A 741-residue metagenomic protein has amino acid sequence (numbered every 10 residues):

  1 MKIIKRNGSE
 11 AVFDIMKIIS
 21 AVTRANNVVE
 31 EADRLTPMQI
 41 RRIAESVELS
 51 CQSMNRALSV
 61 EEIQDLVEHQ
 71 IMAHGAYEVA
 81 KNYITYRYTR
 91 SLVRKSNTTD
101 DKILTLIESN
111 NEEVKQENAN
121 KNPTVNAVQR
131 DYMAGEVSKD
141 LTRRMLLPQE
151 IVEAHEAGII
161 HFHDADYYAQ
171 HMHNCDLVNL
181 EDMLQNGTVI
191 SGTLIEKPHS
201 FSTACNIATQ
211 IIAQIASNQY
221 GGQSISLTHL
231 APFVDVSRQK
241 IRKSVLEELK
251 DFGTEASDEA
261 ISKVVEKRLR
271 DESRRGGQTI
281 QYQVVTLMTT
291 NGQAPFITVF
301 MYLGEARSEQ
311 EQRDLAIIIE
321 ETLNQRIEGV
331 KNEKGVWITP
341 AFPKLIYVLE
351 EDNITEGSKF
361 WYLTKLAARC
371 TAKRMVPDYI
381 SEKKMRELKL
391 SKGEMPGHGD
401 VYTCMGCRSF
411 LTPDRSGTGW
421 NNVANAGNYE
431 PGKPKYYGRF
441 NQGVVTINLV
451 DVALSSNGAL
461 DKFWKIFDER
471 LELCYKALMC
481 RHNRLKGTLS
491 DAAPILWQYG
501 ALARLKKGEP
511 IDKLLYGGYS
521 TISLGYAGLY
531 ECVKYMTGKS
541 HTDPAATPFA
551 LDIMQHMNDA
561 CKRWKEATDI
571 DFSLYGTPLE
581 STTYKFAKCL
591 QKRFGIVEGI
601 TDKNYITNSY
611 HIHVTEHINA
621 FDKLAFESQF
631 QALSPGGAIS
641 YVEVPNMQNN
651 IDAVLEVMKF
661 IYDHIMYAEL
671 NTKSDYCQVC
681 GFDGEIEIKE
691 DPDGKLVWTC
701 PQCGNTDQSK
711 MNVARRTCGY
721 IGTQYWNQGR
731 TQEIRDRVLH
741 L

Functional and structural regions predicted by a protein language model:
M1-N110, R735-H740: Charged, amphipathic alpha-helical regulatory modules used for macromolecular assembly or allosteric control
I15-I19, G75-E78, R307-L315, T537-S540 (+2 more regions): Short amphipathic alpha-helical segments with coiled-coil-like heptad repeat character
T23, Y475, M479, Y530-K534: Amphipathic, well-packed alpha-helical segments that form the structural scaffold of globular domains
T89-G518, K539, D543-T706, N712: Conserved catalytic cores of very large enzyme subunits
P232, M301, I522-Y535, Q555 (+1 more regions): Contiguous, well-ordered alpha-helical segments that form the cores/surfaces of helical PPI scaffolds
Q702-L741: Long insertion/accessory domains within large nucleic-acid-processing enzymes
